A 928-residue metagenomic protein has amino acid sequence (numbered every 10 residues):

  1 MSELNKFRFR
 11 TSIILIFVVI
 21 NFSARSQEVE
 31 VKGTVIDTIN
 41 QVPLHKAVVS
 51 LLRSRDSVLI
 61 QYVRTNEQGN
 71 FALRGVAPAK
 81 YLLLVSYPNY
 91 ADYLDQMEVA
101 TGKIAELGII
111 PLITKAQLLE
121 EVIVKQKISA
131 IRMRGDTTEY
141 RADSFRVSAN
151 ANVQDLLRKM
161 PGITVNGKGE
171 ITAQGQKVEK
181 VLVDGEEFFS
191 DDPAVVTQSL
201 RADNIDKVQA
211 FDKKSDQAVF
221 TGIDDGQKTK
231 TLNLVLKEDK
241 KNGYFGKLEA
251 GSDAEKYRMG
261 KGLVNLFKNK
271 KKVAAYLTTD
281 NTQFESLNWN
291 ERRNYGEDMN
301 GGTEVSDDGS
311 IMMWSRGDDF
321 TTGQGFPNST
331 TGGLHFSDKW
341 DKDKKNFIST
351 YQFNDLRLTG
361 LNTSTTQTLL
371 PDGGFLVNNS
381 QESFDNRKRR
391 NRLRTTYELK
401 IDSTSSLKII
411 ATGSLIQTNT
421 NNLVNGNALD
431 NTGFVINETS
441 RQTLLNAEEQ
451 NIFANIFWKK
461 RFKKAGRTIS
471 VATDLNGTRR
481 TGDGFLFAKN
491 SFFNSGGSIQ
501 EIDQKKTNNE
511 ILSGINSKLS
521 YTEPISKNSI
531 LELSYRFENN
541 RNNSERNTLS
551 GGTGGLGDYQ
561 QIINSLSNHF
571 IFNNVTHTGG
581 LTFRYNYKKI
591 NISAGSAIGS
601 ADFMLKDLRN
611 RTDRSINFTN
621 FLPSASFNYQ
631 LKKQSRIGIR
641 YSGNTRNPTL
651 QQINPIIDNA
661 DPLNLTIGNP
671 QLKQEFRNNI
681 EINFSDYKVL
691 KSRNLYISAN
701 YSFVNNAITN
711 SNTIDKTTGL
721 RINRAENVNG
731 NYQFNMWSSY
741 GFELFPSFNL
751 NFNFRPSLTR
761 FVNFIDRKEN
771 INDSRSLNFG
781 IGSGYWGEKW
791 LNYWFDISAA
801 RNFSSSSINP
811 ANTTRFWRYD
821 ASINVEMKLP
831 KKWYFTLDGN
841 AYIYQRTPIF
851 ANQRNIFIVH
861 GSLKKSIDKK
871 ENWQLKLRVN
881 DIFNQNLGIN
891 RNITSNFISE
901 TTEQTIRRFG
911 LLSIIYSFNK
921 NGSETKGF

Functional and structural regions predicted by a protein language model:
Q27, Q68-N70, A79, L84 (+21 more regions): Membrane-proximal, glycine/serine-rich, low-complexity loop/turn segments characteristic of large bacterial
I39-R53: Short, ordered, surface-exposed loop/turn motifs in non-cytosolic proteins
S54-N70: Short, acidic Ser/Thr/Gly-rich low-complexity loop/linker segments typical of extracellular and cell-surface proteins
T221-I223, S286-R292, T359-V377, T420-I436 (+14 more regions): Outer-membrane beta-barrel translocator domains and adjoining extracellular loop/strand segments of Gram-negative
Q324-F326, D385-R387, L444-E448, T507-I511 (+9 more regions): Replace "Gram-negative outer membrane beta-barrel proteins" with "bacterial and organellar outer membrane beta-barrel
Q381, G514-N516, Q560-N568, K673 (+2 more regions): Outer membrane beta-barrel strand-and-loop segments of large Gram-negative receptors, especially TonB-dependent
I530-K632, N812: Signature of Gram-negative outer-membrane beta-barrel scaffolds
I781-G784, E788-R801, T813-F928: Conserved C-terminal beta-signal and adjacent last beta-strands/turns of outer-membrane beta-barrel proteins
